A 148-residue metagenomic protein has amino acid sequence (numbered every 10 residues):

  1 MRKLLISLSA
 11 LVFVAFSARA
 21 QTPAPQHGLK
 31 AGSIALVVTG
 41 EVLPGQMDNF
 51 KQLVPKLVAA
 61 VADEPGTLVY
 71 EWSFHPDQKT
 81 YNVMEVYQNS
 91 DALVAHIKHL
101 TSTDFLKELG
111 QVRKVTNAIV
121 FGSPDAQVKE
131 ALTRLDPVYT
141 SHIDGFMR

Functional and structural regions predicted by a protein language model:
M1-L4: Positively charged n-region of N-terminal signal peptides that target proteins for export
I6-L8, Q26, S33, L106: Generic detector of short alpha-helix boundary/capping microenvironments and adjacent low-complexity segments
S7-A15: Bacterial N-terminal signal peptides
F16-Y81, Q88-K98, Q111-R148: Short S/T/G/P-rich N-terminal loop/turn motif that feeds into the first structured element of a domain
K98-E108: Mid-chain, well-packed structural core segment of small domains
